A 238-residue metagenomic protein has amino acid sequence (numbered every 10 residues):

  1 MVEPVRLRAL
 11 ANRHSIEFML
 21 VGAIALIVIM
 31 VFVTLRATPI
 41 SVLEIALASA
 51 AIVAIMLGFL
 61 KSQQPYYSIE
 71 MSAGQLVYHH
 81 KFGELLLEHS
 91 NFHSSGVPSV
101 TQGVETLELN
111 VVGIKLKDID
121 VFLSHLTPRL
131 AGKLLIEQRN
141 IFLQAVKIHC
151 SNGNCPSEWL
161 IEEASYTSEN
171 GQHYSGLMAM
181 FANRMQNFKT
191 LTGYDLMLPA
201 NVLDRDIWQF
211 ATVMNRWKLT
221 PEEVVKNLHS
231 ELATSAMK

Functional and structural regions predicted by a protein language model:
M1-A37, L116-K117: N-terminal membrane-targeting/pre-transmembrane regions
I29, E105, H125-T127, S230-K238: A composition-biased, non-transmembrane "mature-region" signal
T38-A50: Hydrophobic alpha-helical transmembrane segments
A50-M56: Alpha-helical transmembrane segments and their membrane-interface exit regions
M56-G96, V100: Conserved beta-hairpin
H89-F122: Hydrophobic, aliphatic-enriched repeat segments that assemble into extended interaction scaffolds in large eukaryotic
N110-P199: A membrane-cytosol interface segment of integral membrane proteins
N187-K238: Extracytoplasmic/periplasmic C-terminal soluble domains
